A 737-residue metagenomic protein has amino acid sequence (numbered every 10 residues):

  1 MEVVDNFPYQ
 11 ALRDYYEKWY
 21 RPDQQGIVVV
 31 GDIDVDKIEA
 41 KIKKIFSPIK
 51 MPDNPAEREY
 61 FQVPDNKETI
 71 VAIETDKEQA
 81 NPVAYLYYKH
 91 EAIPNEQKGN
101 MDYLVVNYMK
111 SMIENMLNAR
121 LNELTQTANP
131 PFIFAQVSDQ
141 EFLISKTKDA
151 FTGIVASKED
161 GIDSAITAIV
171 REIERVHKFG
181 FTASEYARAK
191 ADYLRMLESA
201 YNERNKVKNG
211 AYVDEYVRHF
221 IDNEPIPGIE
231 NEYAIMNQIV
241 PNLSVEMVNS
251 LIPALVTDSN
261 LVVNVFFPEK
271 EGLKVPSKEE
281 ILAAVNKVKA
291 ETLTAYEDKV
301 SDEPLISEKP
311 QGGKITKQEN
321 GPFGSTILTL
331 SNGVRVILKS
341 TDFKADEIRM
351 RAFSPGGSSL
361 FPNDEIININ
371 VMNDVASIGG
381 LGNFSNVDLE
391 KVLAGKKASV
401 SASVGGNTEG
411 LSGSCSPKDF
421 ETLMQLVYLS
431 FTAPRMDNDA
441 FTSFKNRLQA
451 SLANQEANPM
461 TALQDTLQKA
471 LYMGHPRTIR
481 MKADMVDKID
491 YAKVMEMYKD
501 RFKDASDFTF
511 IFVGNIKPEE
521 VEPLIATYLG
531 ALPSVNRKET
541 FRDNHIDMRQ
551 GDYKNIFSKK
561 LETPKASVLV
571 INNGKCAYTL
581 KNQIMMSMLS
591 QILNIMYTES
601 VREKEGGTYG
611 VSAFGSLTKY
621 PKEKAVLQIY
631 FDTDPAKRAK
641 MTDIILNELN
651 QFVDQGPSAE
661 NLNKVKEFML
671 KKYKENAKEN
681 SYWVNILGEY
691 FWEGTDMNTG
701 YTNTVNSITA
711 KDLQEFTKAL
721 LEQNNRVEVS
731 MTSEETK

Functional and structural regions predicted by a protein language model:
M1-E2, Q24-V30, A80-M101, L121-K178 (+11 more regions): M16 family metallopeptidases and their MPP-like homologs
M1-Q25: A conserved hydrophobic secondary-structure block that centers on an alpha-helix together with its immediately flanking
D5, V28, D34-Y108, I113-N122 (+11 more regions): Proteolytic maturation boundary segments
L12-W19, F142-I144, P253, V400-A402 (+3 more regions): Short, flexible, solvent-exposed loop/turn segments with mixed acidic/basic and small polar residues
D437-S443, R537-E539: Conserved short beta-strand edge segments in small beta-sheet-based binding/regulatory domains
L593-Y597: Short Ser/Thr-interspersed hydrophobic loop/turn segments at strand-loop and sheet-helix junctions that line or gate
